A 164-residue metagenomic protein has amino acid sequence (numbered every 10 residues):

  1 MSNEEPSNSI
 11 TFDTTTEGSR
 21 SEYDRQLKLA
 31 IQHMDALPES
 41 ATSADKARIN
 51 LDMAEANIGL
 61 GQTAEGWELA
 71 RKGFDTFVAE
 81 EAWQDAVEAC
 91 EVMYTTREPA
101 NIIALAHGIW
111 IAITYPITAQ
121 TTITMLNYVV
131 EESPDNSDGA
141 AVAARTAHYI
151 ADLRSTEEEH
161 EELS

Functional and structural regions predicted by a protein language model:
M1-M53, N57-T63, V78, E132-S133 (+1 more regions): N-terminal alpha-helical interaction modules that lie
A30, N50-M53, N57, L69-A70 (+7 more regions): TPR repeat positional signature
M34-L37, F77, R97, P116 (+3 more regions): Alpha-helical junction/boundary sensor with strong preference for TPR arrays
A44, A64, Q84, P99-A100 (+2 more regions): Residue signature of alpha-solenoid helical repeat architecture, marking inter-repeat boundaries and helix-start
A56-G59, T63, D75-T76, V92-T96 (+3 more regions): Residue-level signature for tetratricopeptide repeat
L105-W110, T118-E131, E158-S164: Alpha-helical repeat scaffolds
A143-S164: Long, ordered, amphipathic alpha-helical scaffolds
